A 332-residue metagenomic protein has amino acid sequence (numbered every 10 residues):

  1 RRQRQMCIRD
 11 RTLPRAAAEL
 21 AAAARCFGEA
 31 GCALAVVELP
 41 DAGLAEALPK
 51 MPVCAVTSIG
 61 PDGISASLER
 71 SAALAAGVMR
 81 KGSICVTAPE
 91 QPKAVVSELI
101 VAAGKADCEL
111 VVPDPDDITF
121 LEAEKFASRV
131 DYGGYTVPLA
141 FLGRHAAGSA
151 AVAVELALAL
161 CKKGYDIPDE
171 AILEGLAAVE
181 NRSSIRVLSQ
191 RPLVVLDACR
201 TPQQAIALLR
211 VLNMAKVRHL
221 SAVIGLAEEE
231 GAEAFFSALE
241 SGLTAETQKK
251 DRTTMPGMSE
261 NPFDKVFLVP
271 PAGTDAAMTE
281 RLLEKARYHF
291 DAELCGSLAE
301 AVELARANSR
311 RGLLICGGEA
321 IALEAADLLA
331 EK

Functional and structural regions predicted by a protein language model:
R1-Q5, R9-V53, S65-A66: ATP-dependent carboxylate-amine ligase catalytic core
F27-A33, K163, M214-R218, A305-G312: Glycine-rich phosphate-binding loop signature in dinucleotide/nucleotide-binding domains
A30-V37, A45-T136, A150-E170: Acidic, Mg2+-coordinating active-site environments of NTP-dependent enzymes
V36-E38, A55, V86, V194-L196 (+3 more regions): Structural motif
L44-A55, I59-D62, G134-T247, D251 (+1 more regions): Nucleotide phosphate-binding/pyrophosphate-handling subdomain across enzymes that bind or process nucleotide phosphates
P92-D107, K125, L193-V194, A234-G312: C-terminal helical cap/extension that packs against the catalytic core of soluble nucleotide-cofactor enzymes
I224-A227, P271, C316-E319: Glycine-rich beta-strand-to-loop/alpha-helix junction loops that act as flexible
E300-A330: A glycine-rich beta-strand to alpha-helix segment that forms a phosphate/ribose-binding loop at ligand/cofactor sites
